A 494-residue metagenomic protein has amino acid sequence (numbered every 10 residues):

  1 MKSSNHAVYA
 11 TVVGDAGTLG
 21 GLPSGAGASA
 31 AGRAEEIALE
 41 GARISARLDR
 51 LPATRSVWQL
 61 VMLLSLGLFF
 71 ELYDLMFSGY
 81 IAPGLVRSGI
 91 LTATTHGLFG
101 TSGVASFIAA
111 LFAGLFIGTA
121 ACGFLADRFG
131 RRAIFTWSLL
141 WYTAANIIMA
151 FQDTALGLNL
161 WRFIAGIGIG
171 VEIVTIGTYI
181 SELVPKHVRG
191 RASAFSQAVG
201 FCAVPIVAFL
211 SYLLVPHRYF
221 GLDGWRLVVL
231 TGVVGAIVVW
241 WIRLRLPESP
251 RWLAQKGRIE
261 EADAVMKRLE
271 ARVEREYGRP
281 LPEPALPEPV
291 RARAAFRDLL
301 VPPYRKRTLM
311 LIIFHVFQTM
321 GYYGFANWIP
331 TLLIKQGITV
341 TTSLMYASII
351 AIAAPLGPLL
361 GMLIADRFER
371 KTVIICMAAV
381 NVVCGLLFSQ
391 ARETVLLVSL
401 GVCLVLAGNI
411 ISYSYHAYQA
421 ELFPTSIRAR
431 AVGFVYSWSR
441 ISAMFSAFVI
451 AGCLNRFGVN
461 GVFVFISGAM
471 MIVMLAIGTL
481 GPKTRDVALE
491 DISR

Functional and structural regions predicted by a protein language model:
K2-R494: Transmembrane-helix signature of 12-pass secondary carriers
